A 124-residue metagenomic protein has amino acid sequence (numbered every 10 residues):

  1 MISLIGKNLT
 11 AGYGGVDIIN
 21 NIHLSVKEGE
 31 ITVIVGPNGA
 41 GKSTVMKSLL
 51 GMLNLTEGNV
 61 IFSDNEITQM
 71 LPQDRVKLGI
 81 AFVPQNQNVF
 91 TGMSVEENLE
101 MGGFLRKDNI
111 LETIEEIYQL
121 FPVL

Functional and structural regions predicted by a protein language model:
L4, G58-E66, L78, I110-I114: Conserved ABC transporter NBD signature motif
G14, T32, M93-E112, L120-V123: ABC-type ATPase nucleotide-binding domains, specifically the catalytic core motifs of the NBD
V16-D17, D74: Short coil-to-beta microelement around the adenine-binding A-loop and adjacent beta1/P-loop entry of ABC ATPase
T32-V33, F82: Short beta-strand immediately N-terminal to the Walker A/P-loop
V35-P37: The feature captures the beta-strand-to-loop junction immediately N-terminal to the Walker
S43-T44: Conserved Walker
L50: Helix-to-loop junction immediately C-terminal to a conserved catalytic motif
